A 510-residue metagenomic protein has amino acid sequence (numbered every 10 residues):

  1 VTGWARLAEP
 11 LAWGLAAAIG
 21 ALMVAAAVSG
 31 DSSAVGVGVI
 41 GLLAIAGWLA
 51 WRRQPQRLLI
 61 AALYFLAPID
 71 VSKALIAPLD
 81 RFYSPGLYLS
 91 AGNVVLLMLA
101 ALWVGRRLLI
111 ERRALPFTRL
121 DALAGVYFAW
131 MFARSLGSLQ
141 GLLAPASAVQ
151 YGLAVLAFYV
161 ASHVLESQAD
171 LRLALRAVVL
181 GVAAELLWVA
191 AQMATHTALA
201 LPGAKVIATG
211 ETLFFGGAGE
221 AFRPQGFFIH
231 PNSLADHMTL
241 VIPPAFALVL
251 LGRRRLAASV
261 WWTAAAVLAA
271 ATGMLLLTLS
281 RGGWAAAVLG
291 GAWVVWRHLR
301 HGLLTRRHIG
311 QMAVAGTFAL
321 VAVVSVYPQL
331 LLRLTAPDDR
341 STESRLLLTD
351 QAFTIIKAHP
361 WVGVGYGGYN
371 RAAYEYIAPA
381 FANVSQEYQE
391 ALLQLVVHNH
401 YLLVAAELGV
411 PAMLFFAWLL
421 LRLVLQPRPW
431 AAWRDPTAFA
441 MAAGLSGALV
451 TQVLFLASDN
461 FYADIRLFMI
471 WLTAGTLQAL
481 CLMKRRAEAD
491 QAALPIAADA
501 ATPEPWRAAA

Functional and structural regions predicted by a protein language model:
V1-A133, L142-L143, A169-R172, R176 (+4 more regions): Transmembrane signal-anchor hairpin modules in multi-pass inner-membrane enzymes, especially those that act on
T2-M23, I45-A46, A100, A124-L136 (+8 more regions): Alpha-helical transmembrane segments of multi-pass inner-membrane proteins
A18-L22, G291, H308, F416-R422 (+1 more regions): Transmembrane alpha-helices of multi-pass inner-membrane enzymes
V28-G30, L136-A146, G226-F227, L276-T278 (+1 more regions): Membrane-interface helix caps and helix-loop-helix hairpins in membrane proteins
A34-A46, I69-S72, G86-G105, A148-A157 (+3 more regions): Membrane-embedded alpha-helical segments of multi-pass membrane proteins, especially the transmembrane helices
L63, W262-A271, L395, Q426-S458 (+2 more regions): Loop-to-helix entry and N-terminal half of a specific, functionally important transmembrane alpha helix in multi-pass
K73-G86, T212-F228, L347, Q386-L402: Juxtamembrane membrane-water interface segments that cap and precede transmembrane helices
L332-D350, V362-L408, A431-A432: Long extracytoplasmic/lumenal interhelical loops at the membrane interface of multi-pass membrane proteins
